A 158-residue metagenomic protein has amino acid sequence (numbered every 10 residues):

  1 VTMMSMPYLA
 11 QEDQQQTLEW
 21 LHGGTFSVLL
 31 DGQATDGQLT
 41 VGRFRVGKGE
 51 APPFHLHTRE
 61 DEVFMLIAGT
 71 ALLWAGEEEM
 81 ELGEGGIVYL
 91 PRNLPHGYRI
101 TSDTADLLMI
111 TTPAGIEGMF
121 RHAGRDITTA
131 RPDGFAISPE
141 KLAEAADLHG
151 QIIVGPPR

Functional and structural regions predicted by a protein language model:
V1-L39, T129-R158: A short, N-terminal "cap"/entry segment at the start of jelly-roll beta-barrel domains of the cupin/DSBH fold
Q11, E77-P95: Short acidic-glycine-tyrosine-enriched beta hairpin
H22, W74-G76, T101: Short strand-coil-strand connectors
L30-G32, P53-T58, R99-T101: Short histidine-centered beta-strand/loop micro-motifs that create catalytic or ligand/metal-coordination sites
T35, R92-E117: Ligand-binding loop in jelly-roll beta-barrel domains
R43-G47, L56-A75, I110-P113: Short, conserved beta-strand element in jelly-roll/cupin
V63, T70-L72, E79, P95 (+1 more regions): Structural motif
D106, G118-R131: A hydrophobic, small-residue-rich beta->alpha segment in the mid-to-C-terminal subdomain of diverse proteins
